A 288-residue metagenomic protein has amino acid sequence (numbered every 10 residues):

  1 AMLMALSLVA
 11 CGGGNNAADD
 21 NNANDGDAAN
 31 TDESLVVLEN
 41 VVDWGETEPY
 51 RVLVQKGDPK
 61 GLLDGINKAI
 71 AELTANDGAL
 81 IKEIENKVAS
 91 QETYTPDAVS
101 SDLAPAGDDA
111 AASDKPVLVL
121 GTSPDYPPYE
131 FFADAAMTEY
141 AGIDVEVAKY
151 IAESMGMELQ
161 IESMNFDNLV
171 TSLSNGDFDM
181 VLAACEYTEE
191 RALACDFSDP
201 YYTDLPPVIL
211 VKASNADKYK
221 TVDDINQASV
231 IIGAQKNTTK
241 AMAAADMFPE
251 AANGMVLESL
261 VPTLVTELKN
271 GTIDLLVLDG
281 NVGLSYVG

Functional and structural regions predicted by a protein language model:
L6-A10: C-terminal motif of bacterial Sec signal peptides marking the signal peptidase cleavage site
A17-E33, Y94-E139, A216-K218, D223-I231: Immediate post-signal peptide segment of exported/extracytoplasmic ligand-binding proteins
D19-N22, G65, L73, D77-E83 (+3 more regions): Extracytoplasmic small-molecule ligand-binding "clamshell" domains of the periplasmic binding protein/Venus flytrap
N30-L63, N67, Q91-L103, P124 (+3 more regions): Periplasmic-binding protein-like
E33-E46, K56, V145, K149 (+2 more regions): Acidic, polar ligand-binding/catalytic clefts
N40-W44, N67-A112, E158, N237-S259: Ligand-binding clefts/hinges and TM-proximal coupling segments of bilobed small-molecule sensing domains
D43-T93, V145-S154, A213-A216, D223 (+2 more regions): Extended ligand-binding regions for polar small-molecule ligands
L120-P127, M137-E153, D204-V265, G280-L284: Bilobed "Venus flytrap"/periplasmic-binding protein-like clamshell domains and structurally analogous long
